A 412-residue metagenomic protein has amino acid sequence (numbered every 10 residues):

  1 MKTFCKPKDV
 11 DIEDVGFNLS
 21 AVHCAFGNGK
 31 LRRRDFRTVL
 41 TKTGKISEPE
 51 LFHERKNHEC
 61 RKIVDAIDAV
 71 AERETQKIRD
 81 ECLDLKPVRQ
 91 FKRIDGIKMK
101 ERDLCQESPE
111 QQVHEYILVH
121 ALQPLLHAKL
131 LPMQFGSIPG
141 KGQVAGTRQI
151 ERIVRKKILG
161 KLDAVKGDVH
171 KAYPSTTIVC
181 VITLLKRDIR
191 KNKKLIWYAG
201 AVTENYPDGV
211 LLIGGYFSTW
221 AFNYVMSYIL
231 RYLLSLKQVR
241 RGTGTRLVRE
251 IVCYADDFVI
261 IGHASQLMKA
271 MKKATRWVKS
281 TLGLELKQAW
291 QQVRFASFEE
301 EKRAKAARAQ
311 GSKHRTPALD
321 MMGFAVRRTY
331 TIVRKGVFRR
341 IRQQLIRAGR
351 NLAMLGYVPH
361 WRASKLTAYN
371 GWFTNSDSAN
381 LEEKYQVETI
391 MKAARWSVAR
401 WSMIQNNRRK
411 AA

Functional and structural regions predicted by a protein language model:
M1-Q76, R409-A412: Non-catalytic, polymerase-adjacent accessory regions of viral genome-replication enzymes
M1-V10, Q112, Y116, V154 (+5 more regions): Right-hand nucleic-acid polymerase module
E50-R61, K86-V113, K129-K141, T203-Y224: Short, conserved non-catalytic motifs in the polymerase core
D68-F91, L185-L195: An acidic intrinsically disordered interaction segment
V70-D80, L267-G283, I341: Inter-domain linker/hinge segments that demarcate the starts of reverse transcriptase and RNase H-type modules
I117-T177: Active-site-proximal segment of RNA-dependent polymerases
R152-K279, T316-A318: Conserved polymerase palm-domain catalytic core
K194-V202, G283-A296: A generic structural motif
